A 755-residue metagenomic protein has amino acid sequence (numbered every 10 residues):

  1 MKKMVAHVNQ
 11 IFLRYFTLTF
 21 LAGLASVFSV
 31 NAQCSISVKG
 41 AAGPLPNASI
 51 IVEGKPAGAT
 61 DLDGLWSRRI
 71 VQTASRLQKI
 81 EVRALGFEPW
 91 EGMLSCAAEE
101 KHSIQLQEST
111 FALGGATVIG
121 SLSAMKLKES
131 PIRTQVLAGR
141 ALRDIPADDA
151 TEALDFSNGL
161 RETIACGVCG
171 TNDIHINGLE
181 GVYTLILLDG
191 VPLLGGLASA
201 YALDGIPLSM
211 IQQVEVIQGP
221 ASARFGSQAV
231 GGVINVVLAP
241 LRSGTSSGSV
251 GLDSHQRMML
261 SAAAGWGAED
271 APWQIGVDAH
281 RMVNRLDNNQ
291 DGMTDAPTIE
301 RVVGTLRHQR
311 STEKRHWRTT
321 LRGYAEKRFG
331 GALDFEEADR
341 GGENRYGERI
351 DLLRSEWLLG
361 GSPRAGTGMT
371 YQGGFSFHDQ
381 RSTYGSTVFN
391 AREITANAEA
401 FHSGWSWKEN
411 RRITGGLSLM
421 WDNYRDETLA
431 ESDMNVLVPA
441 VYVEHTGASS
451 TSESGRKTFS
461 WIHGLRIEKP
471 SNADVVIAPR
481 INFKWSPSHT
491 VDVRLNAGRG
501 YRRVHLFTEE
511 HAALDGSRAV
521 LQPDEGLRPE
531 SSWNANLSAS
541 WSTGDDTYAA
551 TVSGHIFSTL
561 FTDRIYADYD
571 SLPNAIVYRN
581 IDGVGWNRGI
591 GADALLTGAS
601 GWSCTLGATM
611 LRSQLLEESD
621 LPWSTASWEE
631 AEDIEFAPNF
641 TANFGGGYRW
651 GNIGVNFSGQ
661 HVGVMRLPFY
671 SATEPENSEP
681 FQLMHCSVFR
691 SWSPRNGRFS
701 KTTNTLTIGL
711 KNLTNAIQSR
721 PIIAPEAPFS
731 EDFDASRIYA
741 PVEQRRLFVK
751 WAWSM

Functional and structural regions predicted by a protein language model:
K39-A41, S49, R83-L85, E99-R143 (+1 more regions): Short, acidic, small-residue-rich periplasmic hinge/interaction motif at the N-terminus of Gram-negative outer-membrane
W66-V71, V191-Q218: Short acidic/polar hinge/loop motifs at secondary-structure boundaries that mediate gating or recognition
K101-Q105, A150-A153, N172-H175, A202-P207 (+4 more regions): N-terminal periplasmic accessory domains that precede and gate Gram-negative outer-membrane beta-barrel machines
T134, T151-P192: Extracytoplasmic beta-strand/coil segments of soluble accessory domains associated with Gram-negative outer-membrane
M282-T305, Q309-Y371, F375-T395: Flexible loop and strand-edge segments within Gram-negative outer membrane beta-barrel domains
T370-S382, S486, R494, R528-N580 (+3 more regions): Membrane-embedded beta-barrel scaffold of Gram-negative outer-membrane proteins
S449-S454, S553, F557-L560, I581-Y670 (+1 more regions): Gram-negative outer-membrane beta-barrel transporters
Y501, G663-L667, R690-M755: C-terminal beta-signal and adjacent terminal beta-strands/loops of Gram-negative outer-membrane beta-barrel proteins
